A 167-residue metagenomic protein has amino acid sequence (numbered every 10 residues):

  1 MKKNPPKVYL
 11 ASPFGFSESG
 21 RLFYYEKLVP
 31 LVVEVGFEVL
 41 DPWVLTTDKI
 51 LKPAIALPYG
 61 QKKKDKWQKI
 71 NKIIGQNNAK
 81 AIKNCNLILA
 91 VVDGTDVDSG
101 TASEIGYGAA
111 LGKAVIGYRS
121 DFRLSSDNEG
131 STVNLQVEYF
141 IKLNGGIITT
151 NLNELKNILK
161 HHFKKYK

Functional and structural regions predicted by a protein language model:
M1-K167: Conserved catalytic or regulatory cores that recognize and/or transform ribose-phosphate-containing ligands
